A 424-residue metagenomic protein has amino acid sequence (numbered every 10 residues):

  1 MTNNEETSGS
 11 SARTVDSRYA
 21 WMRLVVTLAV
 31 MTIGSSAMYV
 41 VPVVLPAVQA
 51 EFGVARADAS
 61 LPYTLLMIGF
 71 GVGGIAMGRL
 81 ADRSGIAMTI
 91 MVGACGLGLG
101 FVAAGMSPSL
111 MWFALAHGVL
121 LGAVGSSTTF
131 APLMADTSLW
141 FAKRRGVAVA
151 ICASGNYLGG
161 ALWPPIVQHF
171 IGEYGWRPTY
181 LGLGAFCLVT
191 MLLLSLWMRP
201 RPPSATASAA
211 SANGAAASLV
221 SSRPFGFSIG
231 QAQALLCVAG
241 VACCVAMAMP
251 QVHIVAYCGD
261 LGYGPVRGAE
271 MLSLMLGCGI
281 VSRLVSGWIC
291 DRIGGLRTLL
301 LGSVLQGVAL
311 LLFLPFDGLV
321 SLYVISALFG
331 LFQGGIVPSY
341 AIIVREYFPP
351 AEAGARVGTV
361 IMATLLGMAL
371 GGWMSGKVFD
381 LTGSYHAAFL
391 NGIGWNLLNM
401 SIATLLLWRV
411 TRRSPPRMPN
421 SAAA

Functional and structural regions predicted by a protein language model:
M22-R56, M77, W163-P164, M249-V255: Extracytoplasmic
T32, W112-S127, V241, S321-G334: Hydrophobic core of transmembrane alpha-helices in multi-pass small-molecule transporters, especially MFS/SLC-type
V41-L45, Q231-L284, W288: Extracytoplasmic gate region of multi-pass secondary transporters
V48-Q49, L80-A81, L162-Y174, C258-G259 (+2 more regions): Interfacial helix-cap and linker-helix signal at transmembrane-aqueous boundaries of multi-pass secondary transporters
V72-M111, C290: Conserved MFS/SLC helix-loop-helix module at the cytosolic interface between two early adjacent transmembrane helices
M88-V102, R297-L312: Structural signature of the two symmetry-related core transmembrane helices
H117-S154: Cytoplasmic helix-loop-helix junction between adjacent transmembrane helices in 12-TM secondary transporters
C152, N156-P202: Helix-loop-helix hairpin linking two adjacent transmembrane segments in secondary transporters
